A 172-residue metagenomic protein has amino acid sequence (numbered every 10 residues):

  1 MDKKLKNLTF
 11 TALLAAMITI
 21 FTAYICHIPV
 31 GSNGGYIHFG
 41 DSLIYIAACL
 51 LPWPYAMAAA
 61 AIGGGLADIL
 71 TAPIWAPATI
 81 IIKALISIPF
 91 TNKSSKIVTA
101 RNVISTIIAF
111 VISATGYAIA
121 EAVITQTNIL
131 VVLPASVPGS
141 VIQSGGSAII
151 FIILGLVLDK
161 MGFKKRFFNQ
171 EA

Functional and structural regions predicted by a protein language model:
M1-A172: Loop-helix junctions at membrane interfaces
